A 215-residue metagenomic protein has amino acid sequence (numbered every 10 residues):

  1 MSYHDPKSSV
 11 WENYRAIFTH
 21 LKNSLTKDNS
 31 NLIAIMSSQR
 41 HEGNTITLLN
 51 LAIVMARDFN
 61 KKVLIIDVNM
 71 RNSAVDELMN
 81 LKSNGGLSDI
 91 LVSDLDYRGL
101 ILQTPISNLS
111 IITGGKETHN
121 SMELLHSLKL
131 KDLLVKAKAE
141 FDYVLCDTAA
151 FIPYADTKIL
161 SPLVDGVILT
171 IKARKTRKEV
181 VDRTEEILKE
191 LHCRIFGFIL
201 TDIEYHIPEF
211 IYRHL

Functional and structural regions predicted by a protein language model:
M1-L215: P-loop NTP-binding module
